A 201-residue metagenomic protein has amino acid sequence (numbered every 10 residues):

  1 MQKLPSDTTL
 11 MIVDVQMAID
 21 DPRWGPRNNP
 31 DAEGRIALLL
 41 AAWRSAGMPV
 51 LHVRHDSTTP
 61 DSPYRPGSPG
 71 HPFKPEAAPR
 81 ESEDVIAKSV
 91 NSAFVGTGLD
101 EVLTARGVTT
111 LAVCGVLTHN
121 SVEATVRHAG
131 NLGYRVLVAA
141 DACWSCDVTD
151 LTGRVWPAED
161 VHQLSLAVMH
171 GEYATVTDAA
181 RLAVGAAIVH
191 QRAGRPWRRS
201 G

Functional and structural regions predicted by a protein language model:
M1-T9, A37-A41, A46, P63-G201: Active-site-adjacent betaalpha module
L10-V15: N-terminal nucleotide-binding beta1-loop-alpha1 segment
M17-P22: Short acidic, Gly/Ser-rich segments with clustered Asp/Glu that frequently serve as metal-coordination loops in enzyme
R23-P30, D61-Y64, G153-V155: Short glycine-enriched, charge-decorated loop/helix-capping segments at active-site entrances that position
W24-W43: …and closely analogous acidic/polar surface helices at protein-protein or active-site interfaces in A-domain-like
W43-T58: Von Willebrand factor
